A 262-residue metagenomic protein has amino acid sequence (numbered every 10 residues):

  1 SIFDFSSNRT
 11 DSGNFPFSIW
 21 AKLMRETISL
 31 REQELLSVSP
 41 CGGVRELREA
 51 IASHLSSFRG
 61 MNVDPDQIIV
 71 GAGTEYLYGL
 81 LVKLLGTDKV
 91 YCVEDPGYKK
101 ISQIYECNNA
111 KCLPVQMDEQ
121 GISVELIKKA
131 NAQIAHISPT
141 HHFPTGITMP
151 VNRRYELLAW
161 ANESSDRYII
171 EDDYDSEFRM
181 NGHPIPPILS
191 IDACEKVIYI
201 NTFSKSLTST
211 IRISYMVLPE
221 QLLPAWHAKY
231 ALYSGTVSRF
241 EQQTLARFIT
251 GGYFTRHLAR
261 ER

Functional and structural regions predicted by a protein language model:
S1-R25, A231-S238, R247-I249: N-terminal basic, amphipathic alpha-helical segments
T10, T140-F143, K205: Short glycine-rich anion-binding loops that position phosphate/pyrophosphate groups of nucleotides and phosphorylated
F15-I19, M180-H183, T210-R212: Short aromatic-enriched loop/helix-cap "lid" or pocket-rim segments at secondary-structure transitions that line
M24-S165, E177, H183-I191, E195-I198: Conserved core of the PLP fold type I
D172-D173: Walker B catalytic acidic pair
I198-R262: PLP-dependent aminotransferase class I/II
